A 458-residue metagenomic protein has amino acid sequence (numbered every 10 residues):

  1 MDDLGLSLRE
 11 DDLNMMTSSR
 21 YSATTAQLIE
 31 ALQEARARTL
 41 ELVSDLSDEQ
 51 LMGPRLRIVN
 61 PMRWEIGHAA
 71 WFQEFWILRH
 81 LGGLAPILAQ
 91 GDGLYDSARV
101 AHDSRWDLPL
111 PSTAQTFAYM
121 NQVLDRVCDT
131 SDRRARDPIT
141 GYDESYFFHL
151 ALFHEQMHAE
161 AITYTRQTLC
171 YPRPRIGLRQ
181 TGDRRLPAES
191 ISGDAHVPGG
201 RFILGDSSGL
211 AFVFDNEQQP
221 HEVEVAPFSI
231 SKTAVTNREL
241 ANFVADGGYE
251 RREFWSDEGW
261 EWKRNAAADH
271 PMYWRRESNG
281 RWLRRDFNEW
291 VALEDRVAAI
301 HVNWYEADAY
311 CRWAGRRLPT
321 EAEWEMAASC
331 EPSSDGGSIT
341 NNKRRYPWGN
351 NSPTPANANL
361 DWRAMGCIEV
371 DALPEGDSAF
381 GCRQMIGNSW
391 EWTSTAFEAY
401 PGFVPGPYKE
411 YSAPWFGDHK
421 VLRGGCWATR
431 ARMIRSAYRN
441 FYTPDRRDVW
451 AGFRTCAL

Functional and structural regions predicted by a protein language model:
L6, T17-S18, G337: Intrinsically disordered, low-complexity segments enriched in Ser/Pro/Gly/Ala and basic residues
N14-N60, W64-W71, F75-A89, G93-R126 (+12 more regions): Disulfide-stabilized, aromatic/cysteine-rich ligand-recognition loop
R57, I139-F147, R179-E189: Membrane-interfacial loop-to-helix junctions in multi-pass inner-membrane proteins
A151, E155-M157, A161, T165-R185 (+3 more regions): Functional-site microenvironments in short loops/helix caps that host divalent-cation chemistry
